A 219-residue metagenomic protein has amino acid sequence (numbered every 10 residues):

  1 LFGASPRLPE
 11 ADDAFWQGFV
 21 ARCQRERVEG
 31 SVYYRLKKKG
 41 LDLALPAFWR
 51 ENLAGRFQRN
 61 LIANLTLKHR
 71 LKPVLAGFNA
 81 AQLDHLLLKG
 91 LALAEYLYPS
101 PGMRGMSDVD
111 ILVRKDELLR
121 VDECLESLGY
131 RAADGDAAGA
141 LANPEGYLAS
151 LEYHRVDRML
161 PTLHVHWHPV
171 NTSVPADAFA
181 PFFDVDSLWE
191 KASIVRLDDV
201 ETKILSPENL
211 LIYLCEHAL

Functional and structural regions predicted by a protein language model:
L1-S107, V113-L219: Conserved NTP-donor binding/palm subdomain of two-metal-ion nucleotidyltransferases/polymerases, i.e., the charged
